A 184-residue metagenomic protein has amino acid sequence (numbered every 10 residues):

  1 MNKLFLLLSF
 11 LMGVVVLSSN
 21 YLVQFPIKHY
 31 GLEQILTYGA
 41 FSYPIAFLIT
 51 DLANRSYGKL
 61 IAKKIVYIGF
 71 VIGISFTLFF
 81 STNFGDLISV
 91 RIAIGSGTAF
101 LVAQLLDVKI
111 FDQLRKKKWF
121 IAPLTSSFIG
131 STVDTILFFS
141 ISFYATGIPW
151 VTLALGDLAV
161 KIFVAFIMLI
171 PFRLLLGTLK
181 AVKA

Functional and structural regions predicted by a protein language model:
M1-Y57: Hydrophobic transmembrane alpha-helices
F5-S9, L60-V71, K118-T125: Cytoplasmic-side transmembrane-helix entry/capping segments in multi-pass membrane proteins
M12-V16, Y43, I68-T77, T98-A99 (+1 more regions): Small-residue-rich segments of transmembrane alpha-helices in multi-pass membrane proteins, especially helix faces
V16-Q24, F76-F84, F138, S142 (+1 more regions): Structural signal for membrane-spanning alpha-helices in multi-pass inner-membrane proteins, emphasizing helix cores
Q24-E33, N83-I88, G147-L153: Membrane-interface helix termini and inter-helical loops of multi-pass transporters
I49-A53, L78-D86, L105-I110: Membrane-helix exit/interface motif
I72-F100: Helix-adjacent hinge/juxtasegments
V90-K183: Membrane-embedded alpha-helical hairpins and interfacial helices in multi-pass inner-membrane proteins
